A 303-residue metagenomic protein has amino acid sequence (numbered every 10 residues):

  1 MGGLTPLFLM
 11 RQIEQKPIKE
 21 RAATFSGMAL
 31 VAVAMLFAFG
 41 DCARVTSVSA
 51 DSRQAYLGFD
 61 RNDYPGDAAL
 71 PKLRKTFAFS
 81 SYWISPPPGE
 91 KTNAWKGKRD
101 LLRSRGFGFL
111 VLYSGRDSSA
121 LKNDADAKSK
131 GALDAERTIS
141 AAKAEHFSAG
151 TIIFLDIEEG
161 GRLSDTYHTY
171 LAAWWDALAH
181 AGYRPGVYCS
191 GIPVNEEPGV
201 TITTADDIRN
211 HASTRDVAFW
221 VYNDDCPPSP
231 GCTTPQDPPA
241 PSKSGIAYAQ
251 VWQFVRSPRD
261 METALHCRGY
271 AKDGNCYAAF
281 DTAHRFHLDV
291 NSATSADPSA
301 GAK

Functional and structural regions predicted by a protein language model:
M1-E20: N-terminal secretory signal peptides that target proteins for export/translocation
T5, A22-T24, A29: Ala/Thr-enriched low-complexity intrinsically disordered regions
G27-A38: Bacterial N-terminal signal peptides
F37-A50: Bacterial Sec-dependent signal peptides at the C-terminal "C-region" and cleavage site
S49-A173, H180-A181: Substrate-binding cleft of extracellular glycoside hydrolase catalytic domains
S49-D63, L70, A205, N210-K303: Functionally critical loop-and-helix segments that line ligand-binding/catalytic clefts of soluble enzyme domains
Y167, E196-I208: Distinct, well-ordered alpha-helical segments
A181-P198: Aromatic-lined carbohydrate-recognition surfaces of secreted/lumenal glycan-active proteins
